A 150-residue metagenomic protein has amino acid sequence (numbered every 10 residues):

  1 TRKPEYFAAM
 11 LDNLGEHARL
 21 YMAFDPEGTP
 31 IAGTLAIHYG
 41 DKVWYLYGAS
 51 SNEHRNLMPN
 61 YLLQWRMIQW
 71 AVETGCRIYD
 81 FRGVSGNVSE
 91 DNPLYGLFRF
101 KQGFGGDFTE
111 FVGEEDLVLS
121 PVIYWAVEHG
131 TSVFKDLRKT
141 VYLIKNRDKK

Functional and structural regions predicted by a protein language model:
T1-F7, P59-N60, F98, V112: Intrinsic disorder and flexible coil segments
T1-N56: A conserved beta-strand-loop-helix scaffold within acyl/acetyltransferase catalytic domains
D12-E16, A71, A126-E128, V141: Alpha-helix boundary/capping detector
E16-L20, R77, D107: A general structural signal for well-ordered secondary-structure junctions
P30-A36, H54-P59, T74-C76, H129-I144: A short, terminal or domain-edge coil/loop segment
G40-G106: Acyl-donor binding region in acyl/amide transferases
I78-K150: Active-site/acyl-donor-binding loops of N-acyltransferases
